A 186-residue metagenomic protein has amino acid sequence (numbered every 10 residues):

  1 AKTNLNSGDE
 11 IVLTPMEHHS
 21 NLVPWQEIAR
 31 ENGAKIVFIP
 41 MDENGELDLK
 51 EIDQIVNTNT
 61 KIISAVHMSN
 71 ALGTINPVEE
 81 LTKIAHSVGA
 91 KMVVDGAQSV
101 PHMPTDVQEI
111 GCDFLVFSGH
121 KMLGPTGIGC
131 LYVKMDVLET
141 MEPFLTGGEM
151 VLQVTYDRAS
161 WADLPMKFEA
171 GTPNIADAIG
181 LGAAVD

Functional and structural regions predicted by a protein language model:
A1-D186: Pyridoxal 5′-phosphate
